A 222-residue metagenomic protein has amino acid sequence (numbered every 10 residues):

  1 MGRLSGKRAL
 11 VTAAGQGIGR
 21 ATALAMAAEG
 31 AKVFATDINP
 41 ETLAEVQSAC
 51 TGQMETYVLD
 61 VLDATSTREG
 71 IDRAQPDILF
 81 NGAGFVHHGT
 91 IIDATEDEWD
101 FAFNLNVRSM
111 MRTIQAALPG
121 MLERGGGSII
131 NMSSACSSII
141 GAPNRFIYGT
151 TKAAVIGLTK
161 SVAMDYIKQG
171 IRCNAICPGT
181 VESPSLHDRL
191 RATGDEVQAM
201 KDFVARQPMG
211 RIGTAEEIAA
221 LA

Functional and structural regions predicted by a protein language model:
P40, P178-D188: Short, flexible catalytic-loop segment of classical short-chain dehydrogenase/reductase
T90-I91, E98-F103, F203: Substrate-binding pocket helix/loop in short-chain dehydrogenase/reductase
A94, I140-G149, S161, R189: Active-site loop-to-helix junction immediately N-terminal to the catalytic Tyr of the SDR YXXXK motif in Rossmann-fold
I114, T151, T159: Active-site helix of classical SDR
P119, M164-D165: Alpha-helical segment proximal to the catalytic Tyr-Lys
S134: Residue(s) in the substrate-gating loop at a strand-loop-helix junction that position the organic substrate next
K168, A175, V197-A222: C-terminal helical subdomain
